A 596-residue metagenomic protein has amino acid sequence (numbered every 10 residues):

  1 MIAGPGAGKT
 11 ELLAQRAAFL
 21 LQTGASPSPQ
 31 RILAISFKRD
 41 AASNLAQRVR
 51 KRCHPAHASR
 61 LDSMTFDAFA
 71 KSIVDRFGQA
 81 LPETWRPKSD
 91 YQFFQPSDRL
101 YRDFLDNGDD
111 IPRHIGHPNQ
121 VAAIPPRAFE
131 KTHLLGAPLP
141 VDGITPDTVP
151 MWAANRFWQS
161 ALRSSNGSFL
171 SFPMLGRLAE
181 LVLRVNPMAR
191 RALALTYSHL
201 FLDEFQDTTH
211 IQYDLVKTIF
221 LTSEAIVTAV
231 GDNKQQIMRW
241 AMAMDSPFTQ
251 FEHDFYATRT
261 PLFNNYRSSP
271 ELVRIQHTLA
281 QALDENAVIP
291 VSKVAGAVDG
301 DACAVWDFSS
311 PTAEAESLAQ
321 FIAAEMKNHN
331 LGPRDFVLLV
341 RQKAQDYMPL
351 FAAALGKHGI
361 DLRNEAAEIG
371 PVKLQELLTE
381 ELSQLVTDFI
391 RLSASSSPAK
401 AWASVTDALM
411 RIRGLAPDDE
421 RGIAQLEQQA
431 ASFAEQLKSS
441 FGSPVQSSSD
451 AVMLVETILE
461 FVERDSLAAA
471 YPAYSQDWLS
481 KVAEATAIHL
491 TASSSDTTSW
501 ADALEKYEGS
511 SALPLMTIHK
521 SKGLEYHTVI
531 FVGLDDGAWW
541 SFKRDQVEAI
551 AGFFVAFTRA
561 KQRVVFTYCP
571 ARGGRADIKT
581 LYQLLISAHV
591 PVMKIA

Functional and structural regions predicted by a protein language model:
M1-A3, A7, E11-L12, R31-L33 (+2 more regions): Accessory N-terminal region flanking or inserted into the helicase ATPase core in nucleic-acid motor proteins
M1-L81, R191, T558: P-loop NTPase Walker
M64-S72, A487-R544, E548-R559, R563-A571 (+1 more regions): Conserved helicase core region in the C-terminal RecA-like lobe
E83-N166, D419-L467: Coupling/switch/interface segments within P-loop NTPase motor domains and analogous charged loops in nucleic-acid
H210, L215-D299, L585-V590: Conserved RecA-like helicase ATPase core segment that couples NTP binding/hydrolysis to strand translocation
Y256-T258, N264-H358: Helicase P-loop NTPase motor core
A313-V405, E427-Q476: Conserved helicase/translocase motor-coupling segment
A408-K520: Accessory C-terminal helicase-associated subdomains
